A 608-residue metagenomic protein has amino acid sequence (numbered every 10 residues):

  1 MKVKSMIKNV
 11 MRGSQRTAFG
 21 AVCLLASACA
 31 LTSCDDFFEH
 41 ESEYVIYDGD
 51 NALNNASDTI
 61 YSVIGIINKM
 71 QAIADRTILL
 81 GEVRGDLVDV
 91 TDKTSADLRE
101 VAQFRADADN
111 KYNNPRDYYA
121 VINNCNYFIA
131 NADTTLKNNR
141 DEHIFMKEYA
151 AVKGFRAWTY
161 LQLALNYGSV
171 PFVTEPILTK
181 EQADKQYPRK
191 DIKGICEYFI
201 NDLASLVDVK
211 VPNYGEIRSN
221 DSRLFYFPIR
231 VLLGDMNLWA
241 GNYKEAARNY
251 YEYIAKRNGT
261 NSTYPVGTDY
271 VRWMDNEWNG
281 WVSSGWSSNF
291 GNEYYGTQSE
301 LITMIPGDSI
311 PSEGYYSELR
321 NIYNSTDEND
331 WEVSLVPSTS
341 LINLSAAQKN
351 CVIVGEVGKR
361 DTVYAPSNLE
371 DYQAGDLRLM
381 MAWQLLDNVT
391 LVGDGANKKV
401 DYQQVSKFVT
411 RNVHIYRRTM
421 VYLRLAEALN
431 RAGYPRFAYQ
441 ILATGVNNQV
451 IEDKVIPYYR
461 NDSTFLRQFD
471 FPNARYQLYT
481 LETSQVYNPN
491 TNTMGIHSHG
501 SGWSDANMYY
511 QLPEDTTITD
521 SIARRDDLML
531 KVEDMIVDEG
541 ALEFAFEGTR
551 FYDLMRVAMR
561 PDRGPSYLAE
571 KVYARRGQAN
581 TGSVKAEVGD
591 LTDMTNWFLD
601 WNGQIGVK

Functional and structural regions predicted by a protein language model:
M1-T32: Sec-dependent bacterial lipoprotein signal peptides
C34-E82, A247, R575-K608: Membrane-proximal, proline-rich intrinsically disordered regions
S57-Y61, S95-Y167, Q186-E197, A204-E216 (+5 more regions): Conserved, well-structured interaction surfaces
Q71, Q162, N166-S169, W239 (+3 more regions): Alpha-helix C-terminal capping/termination sites
I192-I195, K210-I217, N261-N292, T362 (+3 more regions): Surface-exposed intrinsically disordered loops and tails
E245-A247, Y253, A438: Solenoid-repeat scaffolds in large eukaryotic assemblies
G259-E452, D462-F465, D526, E533 (+2 more regions): Elongated scaffold/linker segments in the mid-to-C-terminal portions of large proteins
